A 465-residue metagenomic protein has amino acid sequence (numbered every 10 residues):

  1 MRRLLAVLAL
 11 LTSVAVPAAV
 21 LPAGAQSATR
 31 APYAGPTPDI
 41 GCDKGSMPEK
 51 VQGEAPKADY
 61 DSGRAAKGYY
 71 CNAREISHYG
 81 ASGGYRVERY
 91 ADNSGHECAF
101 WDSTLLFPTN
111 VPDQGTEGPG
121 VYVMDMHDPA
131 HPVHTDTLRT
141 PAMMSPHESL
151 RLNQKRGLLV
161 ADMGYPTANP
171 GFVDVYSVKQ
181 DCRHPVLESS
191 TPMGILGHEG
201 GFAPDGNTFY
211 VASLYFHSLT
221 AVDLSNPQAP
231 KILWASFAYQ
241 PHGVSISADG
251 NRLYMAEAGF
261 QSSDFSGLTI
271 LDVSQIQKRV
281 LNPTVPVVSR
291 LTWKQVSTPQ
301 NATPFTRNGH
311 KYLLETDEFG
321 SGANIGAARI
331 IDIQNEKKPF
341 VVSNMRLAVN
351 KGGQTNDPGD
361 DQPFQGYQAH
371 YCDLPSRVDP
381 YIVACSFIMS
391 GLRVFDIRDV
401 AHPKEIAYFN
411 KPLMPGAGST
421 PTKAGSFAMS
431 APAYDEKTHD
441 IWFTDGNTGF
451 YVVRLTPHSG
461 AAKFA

Functional and structural regions predicted by a protein language model:
R2-A25: Secretory targeting and sorting signals
Q26-A465: Feature marking well-ordered beta-strand scaffolds used for ligand recognition
